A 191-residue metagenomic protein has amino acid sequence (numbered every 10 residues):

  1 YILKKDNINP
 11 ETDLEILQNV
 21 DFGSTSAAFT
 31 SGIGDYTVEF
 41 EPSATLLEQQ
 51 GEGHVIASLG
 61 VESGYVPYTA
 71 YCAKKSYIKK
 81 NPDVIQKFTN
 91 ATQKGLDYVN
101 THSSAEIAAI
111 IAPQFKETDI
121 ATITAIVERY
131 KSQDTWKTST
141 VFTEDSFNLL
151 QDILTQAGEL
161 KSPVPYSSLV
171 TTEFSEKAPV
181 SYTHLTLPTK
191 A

Functional and structural regions predicted by a protein language model:
Y1-D13, S24, K79: Hinge/capping helix and adjacent helix->loop/strand transition within the periplasmic-binding protein
I2-D6, Y98, T186: Active-site catalytic microenvironments for nucleophilic, acid-base chemistry
D6-N19, I33, L160-K161: A local structural motif
F22-Q114: Pocket-lining segment of extracytoplasmic ligand-binding domains
K79-K161: Secondary-structure end/capping motifs
S162-L169: Short, flexible loop/turn segments with low-complexity composition
T172-S181: Long, low-complexity C-terminal extensions of enzymes
T183-T189: Conserved small/polar residues in nucleotide/adenosyl-binding loops
